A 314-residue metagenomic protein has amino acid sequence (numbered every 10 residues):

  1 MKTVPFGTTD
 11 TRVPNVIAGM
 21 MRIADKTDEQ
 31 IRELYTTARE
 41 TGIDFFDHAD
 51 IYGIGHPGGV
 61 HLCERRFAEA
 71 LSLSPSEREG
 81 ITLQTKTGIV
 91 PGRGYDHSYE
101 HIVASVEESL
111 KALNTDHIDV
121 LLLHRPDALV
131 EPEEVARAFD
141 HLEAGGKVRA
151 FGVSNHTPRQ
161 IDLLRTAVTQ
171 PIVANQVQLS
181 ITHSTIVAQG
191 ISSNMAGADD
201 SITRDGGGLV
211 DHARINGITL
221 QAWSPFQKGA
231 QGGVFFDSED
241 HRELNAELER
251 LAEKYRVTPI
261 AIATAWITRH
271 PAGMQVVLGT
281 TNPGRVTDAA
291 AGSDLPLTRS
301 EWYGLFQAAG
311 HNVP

Functional and structural regions predicted by a protein language model:
M1-I81, A144, Q227-G229: N-terminal binding-site loop/beta-alpha segment at the start of enzyme catalytic domains that lines or forms
G19-E29, T87-E100: Active-site mouth loops of central-metabolism enzymes
T27-A38, H97-L113, R159-D162: Short, acidic/polar
I31, F67, I102, V106 (+2 more regions): Aromatic/hydrophobic pocket-lining residues that form the small-molecule binding cavity in soluble enzyme cores
F46-A49, L83-T85, H117-L122, G152-V153 (+2 more regions): Short beta-strand segments at enzyme active-site cores
L110-E131: Active-site groove signature of glycoside hydrolases
P126, V130-P314: Beta/alpha (TIM)-barrel catalytic core signal, keyed to glycine-rich beta->alpha loops juxtaposed to Asp/Glu that bind
